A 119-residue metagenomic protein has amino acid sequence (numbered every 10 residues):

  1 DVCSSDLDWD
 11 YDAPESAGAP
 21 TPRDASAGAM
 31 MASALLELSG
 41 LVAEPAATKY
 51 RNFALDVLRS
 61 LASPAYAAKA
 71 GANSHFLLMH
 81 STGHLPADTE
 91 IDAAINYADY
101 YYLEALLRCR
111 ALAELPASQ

Functional and structural regions predicted by a protein language model:
V2-S4: Short, small-residue-biased leader/transition segments that mark boundaries at the very start of proteins
D6-A17, S81-G83: Short linear capping/connector segments at secondary-structure termini
A19-S33, L38-Q119: CBM-like carbohydrate-recognition segments
